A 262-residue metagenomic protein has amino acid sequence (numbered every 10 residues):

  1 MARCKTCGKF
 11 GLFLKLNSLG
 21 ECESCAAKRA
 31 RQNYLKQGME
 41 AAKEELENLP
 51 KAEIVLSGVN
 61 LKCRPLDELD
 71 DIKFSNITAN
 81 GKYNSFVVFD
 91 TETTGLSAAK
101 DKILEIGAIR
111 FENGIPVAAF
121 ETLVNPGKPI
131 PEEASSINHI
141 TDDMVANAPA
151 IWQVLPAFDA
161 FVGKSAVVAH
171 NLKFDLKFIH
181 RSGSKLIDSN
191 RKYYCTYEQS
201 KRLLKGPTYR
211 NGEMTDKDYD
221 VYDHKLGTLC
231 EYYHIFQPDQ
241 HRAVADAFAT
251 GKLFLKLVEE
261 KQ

Functional and structural regions predicted by a protein language model:
M1-R3, S18: Short metal-coordination and nucleic-acid-contact micro-motifs, chiefly zinc-binding Cys/His arrays
C4-C7, C22: Short cysteine-rich clusters marking metal-coordination/redox-active sites
G8-L12, R29: Cys/His-rich microdomains that often coordinate metals
L12-G20: Short linker/helix segments within small regulatory modules
L19-G20, S24-S85: N-terminal accessory regions of nucleic-acid-interacting proteins
V55-Y193, K205-H241: Conserved non-catalytic scaffold segment of RNase H-like nuclease domains
R242-L253: Acidic, divalent-metal-coordinating active-site segment for phosphoryl/phosphodiester hydrolysis, typified by short
L255-Q262: The feature marks non-catalytic terminal segments
